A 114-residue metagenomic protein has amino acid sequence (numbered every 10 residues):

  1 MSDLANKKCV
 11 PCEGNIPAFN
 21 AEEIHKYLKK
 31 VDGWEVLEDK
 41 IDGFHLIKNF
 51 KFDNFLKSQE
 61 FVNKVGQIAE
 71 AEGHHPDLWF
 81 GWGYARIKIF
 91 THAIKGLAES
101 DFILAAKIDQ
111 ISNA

Functional and structural regions predicted by a protein language model:
M1-L56, E60-Y84, K88-A114: Long, contiguous binding/interaction regions
